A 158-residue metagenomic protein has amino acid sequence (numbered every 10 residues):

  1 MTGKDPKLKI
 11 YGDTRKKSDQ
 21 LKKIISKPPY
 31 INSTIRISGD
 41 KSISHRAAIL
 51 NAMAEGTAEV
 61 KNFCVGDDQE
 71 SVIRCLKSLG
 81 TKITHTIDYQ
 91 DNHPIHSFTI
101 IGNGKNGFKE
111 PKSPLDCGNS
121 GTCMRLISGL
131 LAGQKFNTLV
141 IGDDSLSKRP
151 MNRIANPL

Functional and structural regions predicted by a protein language model:
M1-L158: Short, structured segments at the rim of ligand-binding sites
